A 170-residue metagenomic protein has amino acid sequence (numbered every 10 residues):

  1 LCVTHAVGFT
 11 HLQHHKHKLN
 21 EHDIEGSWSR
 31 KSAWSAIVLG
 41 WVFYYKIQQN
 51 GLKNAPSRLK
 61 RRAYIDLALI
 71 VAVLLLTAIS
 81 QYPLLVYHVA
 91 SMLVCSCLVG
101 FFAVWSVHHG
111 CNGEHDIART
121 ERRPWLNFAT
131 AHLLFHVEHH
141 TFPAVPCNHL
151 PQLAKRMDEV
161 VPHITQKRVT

Functional and structural regions predicted by a protein language model:
L1-H5, V94, E121-L133: Membrane-embedded alpha-helical segments that form the functional core of polytopic membrane enzymes, especially those
L1-M92, C97, A144-T170: Non-catalytic, topology-defining segments of multipass membrane proteins
V7-N20, A103-G110, A129-C147: Histidine-centered catalytic micro-motifs
K46-Q49, L75-I79, C111-H115, N127-A131: Short amphipathic alpha-helical segments, especially helix-boundary/capping motifs
I70-V71, V104-W105, E121-R122: A generic short-segment signal for beta-strand/edge and adjacent turn/coil regions
L85-A90, N112-E121: Membrane-helix boundary/juxtamembrane motif in polytopic membrane proteins
G100: Internal anion-binding site segments
W105-D116, V169: A cytosolic-side transmembrane-helix exit/cap motif
